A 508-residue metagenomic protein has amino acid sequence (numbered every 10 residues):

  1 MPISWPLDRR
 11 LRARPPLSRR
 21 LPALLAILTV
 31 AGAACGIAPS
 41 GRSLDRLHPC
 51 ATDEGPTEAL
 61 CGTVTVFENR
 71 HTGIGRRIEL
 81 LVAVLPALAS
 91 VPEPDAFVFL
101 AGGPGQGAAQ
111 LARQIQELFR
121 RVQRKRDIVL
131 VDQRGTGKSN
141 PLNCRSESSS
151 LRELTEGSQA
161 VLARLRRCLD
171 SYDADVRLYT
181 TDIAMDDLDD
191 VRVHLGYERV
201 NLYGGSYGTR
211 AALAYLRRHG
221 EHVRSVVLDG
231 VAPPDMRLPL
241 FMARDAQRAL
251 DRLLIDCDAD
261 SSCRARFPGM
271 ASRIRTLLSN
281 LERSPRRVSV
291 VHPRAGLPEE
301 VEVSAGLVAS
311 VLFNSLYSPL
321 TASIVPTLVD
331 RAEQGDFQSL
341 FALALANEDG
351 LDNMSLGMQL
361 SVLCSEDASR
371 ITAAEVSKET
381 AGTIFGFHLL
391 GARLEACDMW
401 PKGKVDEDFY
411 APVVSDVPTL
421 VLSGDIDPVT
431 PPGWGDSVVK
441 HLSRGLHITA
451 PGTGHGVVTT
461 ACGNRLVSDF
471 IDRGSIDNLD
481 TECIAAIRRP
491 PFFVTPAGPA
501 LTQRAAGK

Functional and structural regions predicted by a protein language model:
I3-L24: Bacterial N-terminal signal peptides that target proteins for export
G32-A34: C-terminal motif of bacterial Sec signal peptides marking the signal peptidase cleavage site
I37-L307, S361-K508: Gly/Pro-rich cap/lid or specificity-loop segments adjacent to the active site
V291-S310, Y317-L320, D349-G357: Structural motif
L316-D330, Q334, S369-A374, V405: Short helix-capping/linker segments at secondary-structure and domain boundaries
I324, N347-E348, A392: Intrinsic disorder and flexible/low-complexity segments
V329-D330, Q334-T372: Long, low-complexity segments enriched in small/aliphatic residues
